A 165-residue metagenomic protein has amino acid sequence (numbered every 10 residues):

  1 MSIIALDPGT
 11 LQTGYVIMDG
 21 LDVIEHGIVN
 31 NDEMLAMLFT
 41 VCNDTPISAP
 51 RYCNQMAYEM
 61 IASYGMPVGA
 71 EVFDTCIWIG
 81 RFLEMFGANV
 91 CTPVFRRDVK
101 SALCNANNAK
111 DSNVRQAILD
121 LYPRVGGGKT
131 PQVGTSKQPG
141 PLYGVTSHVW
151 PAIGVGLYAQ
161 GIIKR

Functional and structural regions predicted by a protein language model:
M1-R165: Phosphate- and other anionic-substrate recognition elements at nucleic-acid/protein interfaces
